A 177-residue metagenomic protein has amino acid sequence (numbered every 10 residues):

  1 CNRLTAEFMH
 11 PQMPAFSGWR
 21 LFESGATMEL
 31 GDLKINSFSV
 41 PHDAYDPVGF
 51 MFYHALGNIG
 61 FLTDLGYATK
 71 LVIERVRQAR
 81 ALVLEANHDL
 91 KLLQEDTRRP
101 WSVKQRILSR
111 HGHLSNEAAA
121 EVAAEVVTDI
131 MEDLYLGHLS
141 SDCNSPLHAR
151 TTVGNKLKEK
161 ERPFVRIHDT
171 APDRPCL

Functional and structural regions predicted by a protein language model:
C1-A26: Active-site HxH/HxHxD metal-binding segment of metal-dependent hydrolases
L4, V40-D43, T63-L65, A86-H88 (+1 more regions): Active-site metal-binding loops of divalent metal-dependent hydrolases
M9-P11, L30-L33, P47-V48, L92-D96: Short, charged, surface-exposed secondary-structure boundary motifs
H10-M13, E29, G154-K158: Class I S-adenosyl-L-methionine
F22-A81, D173: Core dinuclear metal-dependent hydrolase active-site scaffold
K70-T170: Cap/insert and terminal regions of metallo-dependent hydrolase folds
A171-L177: C-terminal catalytic and target-recognition region of SAM-dependent MTase-like enzymes, primarily methyltransferases
